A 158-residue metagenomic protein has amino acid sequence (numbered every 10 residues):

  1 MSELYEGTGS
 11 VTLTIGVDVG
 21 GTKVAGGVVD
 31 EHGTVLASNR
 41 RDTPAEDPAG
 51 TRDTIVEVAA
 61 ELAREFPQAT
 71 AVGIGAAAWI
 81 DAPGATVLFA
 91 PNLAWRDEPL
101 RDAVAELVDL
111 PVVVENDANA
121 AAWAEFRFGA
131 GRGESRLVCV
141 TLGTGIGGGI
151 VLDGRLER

Functional and structural regions predicted by a protein language model:
M1-T14, L110, A130-L137: Nucleotide/phosphate-binding catalytic cleft detector across ATP-hydrolyzing and phosphate-transferring enzymes
E3, G7-D53, T86-F89, L156: Short glycine-rich, Thr/Ser-proximal phosphate-binding strand/loop in the N-terminal lobe of ATP-dependent enzymes
G16, G73-G75: Short, well-ordered beta-strand segments
D18, D117, G143: Active-site glycine-centered loops adjacent to acidic/histidine catalytic or metal-binding residues that shape
T22, A77-I80, G143-G145: Short glycine-rich anion-binding loops that position phosphate/pyrophosphate groups of nucleotides and phosphorylated
D30-E31, A76, P83, L152-D153: A cytosolic small-molecule/anion-sensing beta-strand core signal
T43-P44, P48-V56, A60, T70-V72 (+1 more regions): Glycine-rich phosphate-binding loop and adjoining helix at the ATP-binding site of ATP-dependent phosphoryl-transfer
E134-R158: Glycine-rich phosphate-binding loop of actin/hexokinase-like ATP-binding domains
